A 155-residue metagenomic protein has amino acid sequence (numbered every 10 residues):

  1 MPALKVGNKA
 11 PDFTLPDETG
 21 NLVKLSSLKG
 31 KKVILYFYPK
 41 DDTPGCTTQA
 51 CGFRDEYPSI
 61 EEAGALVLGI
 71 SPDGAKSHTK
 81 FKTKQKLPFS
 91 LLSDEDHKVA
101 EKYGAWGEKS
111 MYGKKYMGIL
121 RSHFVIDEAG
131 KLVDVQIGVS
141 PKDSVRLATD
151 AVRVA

Functional and structural regions predicted by a protein language model:
M1-A155: Chalcogenol-based redox active-site neighborhoods
